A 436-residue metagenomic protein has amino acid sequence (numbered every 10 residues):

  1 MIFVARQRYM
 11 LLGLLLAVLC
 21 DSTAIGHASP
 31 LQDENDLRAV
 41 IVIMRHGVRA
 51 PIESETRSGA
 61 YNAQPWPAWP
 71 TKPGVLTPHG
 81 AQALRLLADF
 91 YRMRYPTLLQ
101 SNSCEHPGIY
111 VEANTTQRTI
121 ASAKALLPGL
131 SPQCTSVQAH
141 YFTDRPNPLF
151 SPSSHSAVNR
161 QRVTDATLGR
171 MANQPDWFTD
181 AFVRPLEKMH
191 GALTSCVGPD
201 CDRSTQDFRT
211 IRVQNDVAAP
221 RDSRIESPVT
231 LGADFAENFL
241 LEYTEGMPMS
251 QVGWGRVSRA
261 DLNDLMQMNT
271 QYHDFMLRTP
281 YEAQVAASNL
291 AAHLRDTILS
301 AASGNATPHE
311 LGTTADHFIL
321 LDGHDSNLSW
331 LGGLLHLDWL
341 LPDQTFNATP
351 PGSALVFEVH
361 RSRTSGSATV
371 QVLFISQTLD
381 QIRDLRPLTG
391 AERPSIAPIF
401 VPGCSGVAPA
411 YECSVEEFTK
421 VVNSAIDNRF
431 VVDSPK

Functional and structural regions predicted by a protein language model:
I2-F3, T23, V42, L320: A composition/secondary-structure signal for short, hydrophobic, low-basic-content segments with alpha-helix propensity
I2-L11: Bacterial N-terminal signal peptides that target proteins for export
L11-D21: Bacterial N-terminal signal peptides
A24-A28: Boundary at the C-terminal end of the N-terminal hydrophobic targeting segment
P30-Y110, N114-I319, G323-K436: Signature for phosphate-centric chemistry
